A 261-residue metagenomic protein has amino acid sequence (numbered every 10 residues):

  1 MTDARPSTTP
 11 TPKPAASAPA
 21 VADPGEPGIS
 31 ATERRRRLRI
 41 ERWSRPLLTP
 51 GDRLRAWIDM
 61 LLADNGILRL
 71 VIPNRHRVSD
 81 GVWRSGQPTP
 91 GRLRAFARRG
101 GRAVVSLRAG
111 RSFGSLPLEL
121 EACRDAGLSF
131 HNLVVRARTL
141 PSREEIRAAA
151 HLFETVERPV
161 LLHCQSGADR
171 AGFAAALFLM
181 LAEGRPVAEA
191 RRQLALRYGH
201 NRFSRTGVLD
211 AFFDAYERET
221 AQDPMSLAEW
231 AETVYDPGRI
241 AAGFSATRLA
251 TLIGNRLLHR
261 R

Functional and structural regions predicted by a protein language model:
T2-V160, A174-R261: Cys-dependent protein tyrosine phosphatase-like superfamily
C164: Short cysteine clusters
G167: Substrate/cofactor-recognition hotspot
A171: Ser/Thr-glycine-rich phosphate-binding loops at phosphate-binding pockets of nucleotides, nucleotide cofactors
